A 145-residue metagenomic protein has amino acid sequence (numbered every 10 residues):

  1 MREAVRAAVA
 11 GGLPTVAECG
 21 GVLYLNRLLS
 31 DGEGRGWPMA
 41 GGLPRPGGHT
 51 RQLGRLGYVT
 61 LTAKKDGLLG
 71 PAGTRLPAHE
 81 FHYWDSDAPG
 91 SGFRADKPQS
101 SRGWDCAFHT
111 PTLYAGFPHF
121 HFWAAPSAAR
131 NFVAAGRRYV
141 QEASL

Functional and structural regions predicted by a protein language model:
M1-G67: Cysteine-nucleophile active-site neighborhood
G47-L145: Amide-donor transfer/coupling interface in amidating biosynthetic enzymes
